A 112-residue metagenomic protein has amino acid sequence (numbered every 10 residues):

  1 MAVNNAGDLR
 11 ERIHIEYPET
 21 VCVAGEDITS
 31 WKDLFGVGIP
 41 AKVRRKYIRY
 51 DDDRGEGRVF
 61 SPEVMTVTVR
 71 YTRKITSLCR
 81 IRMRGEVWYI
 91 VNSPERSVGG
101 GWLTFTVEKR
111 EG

Functional and structural regions predicted by a protein language model:
A2, A6-D8, Y17-C22, E26-G112: Short, conserved turn/kink motifs that form compact alpha/beta structural patches or helix kinks used as
